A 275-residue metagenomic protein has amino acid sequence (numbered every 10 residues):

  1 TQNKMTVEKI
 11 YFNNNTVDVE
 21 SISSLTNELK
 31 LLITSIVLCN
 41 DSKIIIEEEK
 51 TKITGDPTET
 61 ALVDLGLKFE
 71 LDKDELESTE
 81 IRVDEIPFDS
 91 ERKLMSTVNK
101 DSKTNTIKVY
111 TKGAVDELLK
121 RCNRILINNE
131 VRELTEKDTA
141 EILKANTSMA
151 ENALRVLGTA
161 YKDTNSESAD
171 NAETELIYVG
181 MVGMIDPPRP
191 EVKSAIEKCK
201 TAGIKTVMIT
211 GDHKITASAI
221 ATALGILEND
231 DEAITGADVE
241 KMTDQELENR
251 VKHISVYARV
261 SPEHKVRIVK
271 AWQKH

Functional and structural regions predicted by a protein language model:
T1-H275: Conserved cytosolic headpiece of P-type ATPases
